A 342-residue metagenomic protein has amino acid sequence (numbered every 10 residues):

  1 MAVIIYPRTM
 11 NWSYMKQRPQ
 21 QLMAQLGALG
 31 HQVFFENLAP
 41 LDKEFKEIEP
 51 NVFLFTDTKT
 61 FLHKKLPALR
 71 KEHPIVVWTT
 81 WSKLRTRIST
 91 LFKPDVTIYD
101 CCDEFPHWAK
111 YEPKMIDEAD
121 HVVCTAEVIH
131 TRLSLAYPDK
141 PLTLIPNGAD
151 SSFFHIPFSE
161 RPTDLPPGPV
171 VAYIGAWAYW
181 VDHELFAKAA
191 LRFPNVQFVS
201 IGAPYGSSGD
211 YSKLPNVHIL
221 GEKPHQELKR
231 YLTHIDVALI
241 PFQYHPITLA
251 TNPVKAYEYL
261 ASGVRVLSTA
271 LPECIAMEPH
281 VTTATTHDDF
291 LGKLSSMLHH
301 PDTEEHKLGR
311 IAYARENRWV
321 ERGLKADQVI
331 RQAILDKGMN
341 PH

Functional and structural regions predicted by a protein language model:
I4-A24, F34-E118, T125-R132: Extended catalytic core of nucleotide-activated donor transferases of GT-like folds
N11-Q17, A178-V181, Q226-Y231, A238-A261 (+1 more regions): Nucleotide-sugar-dependent
D120-L142, A276: A short, active-site helix/loop in glycosyltransferases that binds the activated sugar's phosphate group
V128, I145-G148, P157: Carbohydrate-associated surface elements
D164-V181, F186-A190, F198-I201: Conserved donor-binding/catalytic core segment of Leloir-type glycosyltransferases
S207-L232: Nucleotide-activated donor-binding/catalytic signature segment of Leloir-type glycosyltransferases, i.e., the conserved
I275-S296: Change "using UDP/GDP/dTDP sugars" to "using nucleotide sugars
P301-L335: A charged, aromatic-enriched C-terminal amphipathic alpha-helix characteristic of glycosyltransferases across folds
